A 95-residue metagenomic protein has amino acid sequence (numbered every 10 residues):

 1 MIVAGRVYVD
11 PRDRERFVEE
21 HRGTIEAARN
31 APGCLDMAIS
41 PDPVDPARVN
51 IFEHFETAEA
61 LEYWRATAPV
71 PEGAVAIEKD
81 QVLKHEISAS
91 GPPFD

Functional and structural regions predicted by a protein language model:
M1, E15-R16, P32-C34: Short, flexible segments with low predicted structural confidence
M1-Y8, A38-R65: Short, well-ordered beta-strand segments in beta-rich or mixed alpha/beta enzyme and ligand-binding folds
Y8-F17: Short, surface-exposed ligand-recognition loops at beta-strand->loop->(often short) alpha-helix junctions that present
G23-L35, H54-S88: An amphipathic, aromatic/His-enriched active-site/gating alpha helix that lines ligand/cofactor pockets
S88-D95: Short, low-order "capping/linker" segments at domain edges
